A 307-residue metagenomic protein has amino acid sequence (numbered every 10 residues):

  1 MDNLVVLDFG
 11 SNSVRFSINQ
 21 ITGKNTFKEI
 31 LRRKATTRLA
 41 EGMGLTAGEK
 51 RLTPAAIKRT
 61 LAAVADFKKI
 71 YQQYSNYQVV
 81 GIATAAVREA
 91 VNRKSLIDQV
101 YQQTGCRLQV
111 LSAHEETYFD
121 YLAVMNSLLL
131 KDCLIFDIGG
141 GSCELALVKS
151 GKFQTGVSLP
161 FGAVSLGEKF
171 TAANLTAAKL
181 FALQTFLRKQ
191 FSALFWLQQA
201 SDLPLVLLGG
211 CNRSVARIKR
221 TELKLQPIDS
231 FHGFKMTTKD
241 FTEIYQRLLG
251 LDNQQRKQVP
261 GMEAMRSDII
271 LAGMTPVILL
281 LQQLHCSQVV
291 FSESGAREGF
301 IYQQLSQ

Functional and structural regions predicted by a protein language model:
M1-E29, V124, L128-L159, G210-S214: Gly/Thr-rich phosphate-binding beta-strand-loop-beta motif of the actin/hexokinase/Hsp70
D2-Y101: Conserved phosphate-binding loops in N-terminal lobes of ATP-dependent enzymes of the actin/Hsp70/sugar-kinase
T37-L39, I138, F161: Hydrophobic residues in beta-strands and at strand termini
L45-K69, T84-L96, Q102-D132, L147-K149 (+1 more regions): Helical "lid/coupling" subdomains associated with nucleotide-phosphate turnover
